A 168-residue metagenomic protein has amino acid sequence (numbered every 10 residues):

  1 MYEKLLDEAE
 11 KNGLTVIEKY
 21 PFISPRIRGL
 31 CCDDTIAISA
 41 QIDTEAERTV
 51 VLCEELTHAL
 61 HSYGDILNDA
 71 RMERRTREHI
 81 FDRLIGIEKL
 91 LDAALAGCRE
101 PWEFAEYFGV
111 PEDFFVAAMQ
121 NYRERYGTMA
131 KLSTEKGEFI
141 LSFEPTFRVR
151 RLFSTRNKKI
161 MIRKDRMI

Functional and structural regions predicted by a protein language model:
M1-I168: Active-site hotspot residues in diverse enzymes, especially metal/ion-binding acidic/histidine motifs
